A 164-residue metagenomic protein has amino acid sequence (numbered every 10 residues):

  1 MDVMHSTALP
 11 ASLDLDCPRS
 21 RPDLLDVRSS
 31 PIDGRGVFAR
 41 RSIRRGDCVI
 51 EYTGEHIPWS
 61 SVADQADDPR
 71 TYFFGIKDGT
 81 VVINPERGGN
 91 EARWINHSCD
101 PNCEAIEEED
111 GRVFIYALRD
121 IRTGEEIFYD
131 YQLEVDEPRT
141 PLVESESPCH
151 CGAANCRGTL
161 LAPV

Functional and structural regions predicted by a protein language model:
D2-V3, C99-V164: C-terminal SET catalytic tail plus cysteine-rich post-SET Zn-binding segment of SAM-dependent SET-domain
H5, P10-I106: Catalytic cores of histone-lysine modification enzymes
